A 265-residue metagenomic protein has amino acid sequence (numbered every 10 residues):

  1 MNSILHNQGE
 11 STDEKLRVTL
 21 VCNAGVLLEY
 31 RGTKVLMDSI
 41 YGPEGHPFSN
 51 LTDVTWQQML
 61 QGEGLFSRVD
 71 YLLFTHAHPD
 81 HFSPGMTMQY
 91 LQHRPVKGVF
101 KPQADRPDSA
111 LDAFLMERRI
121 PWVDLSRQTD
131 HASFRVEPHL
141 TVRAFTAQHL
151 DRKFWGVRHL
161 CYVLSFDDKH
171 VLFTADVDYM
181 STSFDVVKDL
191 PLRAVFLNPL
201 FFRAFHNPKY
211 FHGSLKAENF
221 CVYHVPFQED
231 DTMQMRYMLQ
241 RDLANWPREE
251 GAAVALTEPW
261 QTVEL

Functional and structural regions predicted by a protein language model:
G9-G62, G156-D176: Conserved beta-strand hairpin/beta-sheet module of binuclear metal-dependent hydrolase folds, prominently
A24, P43-E44, A77-F82, D105-A110 (+4 more regions): Active-site environment of divalent metal-dependent phosphoester hydrolases
T33-L73, A77, P84-Q89, R152 (+1 more regions): Pre-active-site segment of Zn-dependent metallo-hydrolases
L36-D38, R68-D80, V99-Q103, L172-V177 (+4 more regions): Active-site neighborhood of phospho(di)ester-bond hydrolases with catalytic His/Asp-centered motifs
L60-A132: Active-site HxH/HxHxD metal-binding segment of metal-dependent hydrolases
G64-S67, M88-P95, V187-P191, Y210-A217: Short, conserved loop/helix-junction motifs that constitute active-site signature segments in enzyme catalytic cores
G85, Q148-S214: Active-site-proximal loop/helix segments of hydrolase catalytic cores
A113-L140, V186, K209-L265: Binuclear metal-ion centers of metallo-dependent hydrolases, dominated by the metallo-beta-lactamase
